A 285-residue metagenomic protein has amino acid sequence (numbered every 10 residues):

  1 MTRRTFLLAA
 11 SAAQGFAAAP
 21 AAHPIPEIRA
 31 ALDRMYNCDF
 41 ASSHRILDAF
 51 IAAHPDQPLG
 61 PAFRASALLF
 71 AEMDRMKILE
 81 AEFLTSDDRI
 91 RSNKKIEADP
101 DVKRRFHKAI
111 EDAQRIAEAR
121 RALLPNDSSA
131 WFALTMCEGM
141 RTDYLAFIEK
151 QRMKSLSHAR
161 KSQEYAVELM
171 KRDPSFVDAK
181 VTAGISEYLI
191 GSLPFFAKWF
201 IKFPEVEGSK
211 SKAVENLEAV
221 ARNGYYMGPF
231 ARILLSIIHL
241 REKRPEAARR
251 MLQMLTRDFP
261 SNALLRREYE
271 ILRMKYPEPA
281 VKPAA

Functional and structural regions predicted by a protein language model:
M1-S11: N-terminal secretory signal peptides and thylakoid transit peptides that target proteins across membranes
P20-I46, D56, A67-N126, A133-S175 (+2 more regions): Short coil/linker segments at helix-helix boundaries
A52-A53, F203-E207, A221-G224, M254-P260: Solenoid-like repeat scaffolds
A53-Q57, L124, R172-D173, Y225-Y226 (+1 more regions): Short solvent-exposed coil/turn linkers within tandem alpha-helical repeat scaffolds
D143, F147, I237-M251: Short, electropositive alpha-helical surface patch
R222-G228, R250, D258-A285: Terminal, low-structured helical/coil segments at or just beyond the last alpha-helical repeat
